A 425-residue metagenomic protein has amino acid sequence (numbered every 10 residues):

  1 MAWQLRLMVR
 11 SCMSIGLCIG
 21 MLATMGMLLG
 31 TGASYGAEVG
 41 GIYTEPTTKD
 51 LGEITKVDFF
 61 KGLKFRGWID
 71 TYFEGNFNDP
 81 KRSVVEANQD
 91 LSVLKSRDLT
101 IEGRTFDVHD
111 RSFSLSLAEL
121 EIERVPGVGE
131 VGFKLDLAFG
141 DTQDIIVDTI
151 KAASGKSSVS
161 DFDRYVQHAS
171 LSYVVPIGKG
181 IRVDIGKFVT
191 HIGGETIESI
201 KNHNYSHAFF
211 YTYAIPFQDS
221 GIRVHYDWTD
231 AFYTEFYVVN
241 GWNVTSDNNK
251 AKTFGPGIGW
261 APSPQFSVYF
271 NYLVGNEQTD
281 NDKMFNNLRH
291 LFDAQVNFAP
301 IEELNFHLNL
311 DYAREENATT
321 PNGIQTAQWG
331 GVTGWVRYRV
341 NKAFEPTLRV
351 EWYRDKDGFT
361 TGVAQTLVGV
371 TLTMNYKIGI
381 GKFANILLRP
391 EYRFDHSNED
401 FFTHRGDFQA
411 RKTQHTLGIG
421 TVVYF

Functional and structural regions predicted by a protein language model:
A2-L5, V9-S96, G103, F425: N-terminal periplasmic/intermembrane-space "pro-region" immediately following the signal or transit peptide
V39-Y43, R104-D107, Q143-I146, A153-S160 (+2 more regions): Outer-membrane beta-barrel pore domains
D58-F65, R111-G132, F139-Q143, V174-I181: Short, solvent-exposed loop/edge-beta patches enriched in aromatic
F60, V125-G129, P176-K179, T190 (+5 more regions): Outer-membrane beta-barrel channels and translocator barrels
G67, R111, L115-R124, H168-Y173 (+8 more regions): Residues on the lipid-exposed face of transmembrane beta-strands in outer-membrane beta-barrel proteins
D70-E74, D136-G140, F188-T190, Y237-W242 (+8 more regions): Outer-membrane beta-barrel pore domains and translocons
F77-D110, T142-G259, Y269-N281: Surface-exposed coil loops of outer-membrane beta-barrel proteins
E121-G140, H225-F236, A299-R314, T347: Surface-exposed extracellular loop regions of Gram-negative outer-membrane beta-barrel proteins
